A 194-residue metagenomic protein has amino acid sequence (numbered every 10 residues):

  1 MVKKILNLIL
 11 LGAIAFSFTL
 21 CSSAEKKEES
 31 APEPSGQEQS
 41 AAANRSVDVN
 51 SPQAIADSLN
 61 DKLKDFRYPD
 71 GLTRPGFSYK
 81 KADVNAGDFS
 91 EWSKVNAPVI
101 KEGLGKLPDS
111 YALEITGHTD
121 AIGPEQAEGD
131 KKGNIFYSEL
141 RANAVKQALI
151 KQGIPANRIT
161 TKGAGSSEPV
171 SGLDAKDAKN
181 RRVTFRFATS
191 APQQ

Functional and structural regions predicted by a protein language model:
M1-G71, D83, S90-K94, P98: N-terminal targeting leaders that direct proteins to extracytoplasmic destinations
D61-P75, P108-G117: Short coil-to-beta-strand
G71-P75, K80, D109-Y111, P155-N157 (+1 more regions): Envelope-exposed proteins and targeting segments
K81-G123, K146, I150, F185 (+1 more regions): Periplasmic peptidoglycan-binding/anchoring modules of Gram-negative envelope and division proteins
T119-Q194: Periplasmic OmpA-like peptidoglycan-binding domain that tethers envelope proteins to the cell wall
